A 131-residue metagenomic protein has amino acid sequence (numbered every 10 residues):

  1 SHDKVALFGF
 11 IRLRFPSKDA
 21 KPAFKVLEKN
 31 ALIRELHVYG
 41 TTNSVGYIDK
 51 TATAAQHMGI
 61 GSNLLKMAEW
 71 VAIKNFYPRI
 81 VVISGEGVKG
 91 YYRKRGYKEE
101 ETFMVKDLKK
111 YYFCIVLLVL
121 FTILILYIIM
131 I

Functional and structural regions predicted by a protein language model:
S1-T42: A conserved beta-strand-loop-helix scaffold within acyl/acetyltransferase catalytic domains
L36-Q56: A short, internal acetyl-CoA/4′-phosphopantetheine-binding micro-motif in the GNAT/acyltransferase core
D49-A72: Conserved acetyl-CoA-binding loop-helix of GNAT-fold acetyltransferases
M67, I83-Y111: Active-site/acyl-donor-binding loops of N-acyltransferases
W70-S84: Conserved GNAT acetyl-CoA-binding A-motif
Y112-I131: Terminal signal-anchor or tail-anchor transmembrane helices that tether membrane-associated enzymes to cellular
